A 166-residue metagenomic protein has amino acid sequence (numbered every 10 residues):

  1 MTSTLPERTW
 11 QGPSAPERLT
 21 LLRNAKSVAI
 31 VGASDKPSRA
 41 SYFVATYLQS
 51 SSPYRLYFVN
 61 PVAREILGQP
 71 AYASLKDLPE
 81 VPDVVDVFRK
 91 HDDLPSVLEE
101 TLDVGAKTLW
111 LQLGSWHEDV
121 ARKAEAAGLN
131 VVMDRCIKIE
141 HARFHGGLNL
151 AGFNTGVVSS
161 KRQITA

Functional and structural regions predicted by a protein language model:
T2-A25: Short N-terminal or domain-adjacent regulatory/targeting segments
R8-S14, I66-P95: Glycine-rich, highly charged phosphate/nucleotide-binding loops
A29-V31: Conserved beta-strand elements of the Class I
S34-R39, T46-I66: NAD(P)-binding Rossmann-fold cofactor-contacting core
S51-Y54, V104-K107, A127-L129: A short helix->loop->beta-strand "cap" motif at the edges of active sites that frequently abuts
P79-E118: Mid-chain, well-packed structural core segment of small domains
L113-K138: Rossmann-fold NAD(P)-binding glycine/threonine-rich loop
E140-A166: A charged, well-structured terminal subsegment
